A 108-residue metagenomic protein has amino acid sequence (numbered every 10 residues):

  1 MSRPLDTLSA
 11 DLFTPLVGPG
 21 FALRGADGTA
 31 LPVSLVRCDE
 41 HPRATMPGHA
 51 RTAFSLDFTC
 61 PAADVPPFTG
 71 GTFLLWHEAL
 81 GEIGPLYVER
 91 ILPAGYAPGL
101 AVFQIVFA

Functional and structural regions predicted by a protein language model:
M1-A108: Surface-exposed, beta-sheet-biased, low-hydrophobicity segments with strongly acidic/polar composition
